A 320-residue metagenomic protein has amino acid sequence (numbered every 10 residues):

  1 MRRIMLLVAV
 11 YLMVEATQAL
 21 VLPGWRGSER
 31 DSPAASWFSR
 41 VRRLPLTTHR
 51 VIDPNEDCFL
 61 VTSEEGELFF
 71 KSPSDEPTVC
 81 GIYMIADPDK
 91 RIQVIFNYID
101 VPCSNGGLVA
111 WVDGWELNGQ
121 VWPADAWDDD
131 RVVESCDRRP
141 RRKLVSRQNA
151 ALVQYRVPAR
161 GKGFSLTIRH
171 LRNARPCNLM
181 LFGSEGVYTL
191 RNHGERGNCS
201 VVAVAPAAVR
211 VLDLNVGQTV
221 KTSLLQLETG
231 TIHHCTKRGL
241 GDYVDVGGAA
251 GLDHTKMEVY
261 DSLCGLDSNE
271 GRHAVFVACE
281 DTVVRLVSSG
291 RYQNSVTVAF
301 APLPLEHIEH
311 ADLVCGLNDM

Functional and structural regions predicted by a protein language model:
R2-M320: Domain-level representation of secreted and single-pass membrane ectodomains enriched in extracellular protease systems
